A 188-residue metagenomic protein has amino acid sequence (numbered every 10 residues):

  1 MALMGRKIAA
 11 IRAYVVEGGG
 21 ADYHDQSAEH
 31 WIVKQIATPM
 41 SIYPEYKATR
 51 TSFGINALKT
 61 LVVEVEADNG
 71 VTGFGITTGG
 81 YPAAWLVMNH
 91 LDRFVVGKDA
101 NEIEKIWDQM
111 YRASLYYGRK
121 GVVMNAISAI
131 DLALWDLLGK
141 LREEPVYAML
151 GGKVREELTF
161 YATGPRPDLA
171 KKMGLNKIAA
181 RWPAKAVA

Functional and structural regions predicted by a protein language model:
A2-K7, G97-D99, V154: Short, structurally constrained coil/turn elements that cap an alpha-helix or connect an alpha-helix to the following
A2-N69, G75-T78: Structured beta-strand/loop patches that form or line metal/cofactor-binding pockets in enzymes
L3-M4, D68, F74, E102 (+4 more regions): Ligand-binding pocket scaffold of soluble enzyme catalytic domains
E17, Y81, L169: Flexible, glycine-rich phosphate/dinucleotide-binding loops and adjacent beta-alpha linkers at cofactor/substrate
S27, T49-T51, E66-R142: Metal- or metallocofactor-binding catalytic centers and their adjacent structured scaffolds across diverse enzyme
G151, E156-A188: Metal-dependent enolase-superfamily TIM-barrel catalytic cores that perform enediolate-based chemistry
